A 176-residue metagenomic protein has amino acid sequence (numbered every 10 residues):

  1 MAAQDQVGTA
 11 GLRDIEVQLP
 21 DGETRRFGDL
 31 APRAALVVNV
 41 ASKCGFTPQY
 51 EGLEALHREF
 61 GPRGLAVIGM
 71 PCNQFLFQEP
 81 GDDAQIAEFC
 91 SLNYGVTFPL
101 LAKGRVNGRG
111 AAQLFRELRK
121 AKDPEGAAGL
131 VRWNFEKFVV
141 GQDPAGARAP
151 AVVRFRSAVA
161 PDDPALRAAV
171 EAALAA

Functional and structural regions predicted by a protein language model:
M1-G28, P48, Q113: N-terminal "domain-start" segment that seeds a small globular fold
L30, A41-L53, C72-P80, P144 (+2 more regions): Short, thiol/selenol-centered motifs that function as redox-active sites or metal-ligating centers
R33-A34, K43, T47-M70, C90-Y94: Conserved helix-turn-beta segment immediately C-terminal to the redox Cys motif in thioredoxin-like folds
G52-A55, G81, Q85, Q113 (+1 more regions): Extracytoplasmic/secreted proteins, especially bacterial periplasmic and envelope-associated proteins
R63-D82, T97-G108: Thiol-based oxidoreductase modules, predominantly thioredoxin-like and allied folds used for disulfide exchange
A84-N134: Short, internal strand/loop/helix patches that form the active-site neighborhood or redox-interaction surface
R116, A121-A176: Thiol-/selenol-based redox modules, centered on thioredoxin-like and closely related oxidoreductase domains
